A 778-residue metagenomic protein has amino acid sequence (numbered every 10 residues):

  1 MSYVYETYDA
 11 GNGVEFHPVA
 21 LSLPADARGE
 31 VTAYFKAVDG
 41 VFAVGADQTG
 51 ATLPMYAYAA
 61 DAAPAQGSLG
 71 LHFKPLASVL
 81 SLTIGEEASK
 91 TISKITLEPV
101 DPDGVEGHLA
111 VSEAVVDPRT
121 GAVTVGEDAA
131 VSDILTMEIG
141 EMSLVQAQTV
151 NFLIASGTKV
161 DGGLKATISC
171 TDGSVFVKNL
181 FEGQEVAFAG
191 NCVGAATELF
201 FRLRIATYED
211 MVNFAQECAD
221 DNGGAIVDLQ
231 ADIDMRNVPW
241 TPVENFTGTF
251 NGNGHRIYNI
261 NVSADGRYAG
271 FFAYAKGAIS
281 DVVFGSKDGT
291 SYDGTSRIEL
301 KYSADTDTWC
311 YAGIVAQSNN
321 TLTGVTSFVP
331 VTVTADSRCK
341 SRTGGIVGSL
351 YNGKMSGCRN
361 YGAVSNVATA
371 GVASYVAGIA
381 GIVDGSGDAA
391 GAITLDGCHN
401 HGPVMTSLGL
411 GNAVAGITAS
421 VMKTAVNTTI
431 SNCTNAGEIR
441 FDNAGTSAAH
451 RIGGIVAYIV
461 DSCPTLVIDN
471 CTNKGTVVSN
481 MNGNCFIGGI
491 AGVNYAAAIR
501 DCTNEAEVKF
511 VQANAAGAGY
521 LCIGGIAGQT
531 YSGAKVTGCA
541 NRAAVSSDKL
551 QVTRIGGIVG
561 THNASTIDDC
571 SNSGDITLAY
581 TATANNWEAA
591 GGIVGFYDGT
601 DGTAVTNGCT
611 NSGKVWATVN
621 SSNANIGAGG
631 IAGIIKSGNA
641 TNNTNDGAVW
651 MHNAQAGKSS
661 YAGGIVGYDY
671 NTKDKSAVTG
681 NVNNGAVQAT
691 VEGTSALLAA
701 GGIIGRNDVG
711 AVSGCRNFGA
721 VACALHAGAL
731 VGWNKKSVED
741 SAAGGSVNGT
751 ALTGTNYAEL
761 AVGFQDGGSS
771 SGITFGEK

Functional and structural regions predicted by a protein language model:
M1-T91, E138-E141, V145-N151, S156 (+3 more regions): Short, low-hydrophobicity acidic/polar segments
V31, S78-L80, L164, A225 (+2 more regions): Residue-level detector of short, conserved catalytic/binding motifs and their immediate flanks
Y34-K36, T83, T96-E98, T167-S169 (+4 more regions): Residue-level recognition of well-ordered beta-strand positions that form the cores of beta-sheet-rich folds across
V38-T49, D103-V131, V177, K287-Y292 (+1 more regions): Acidic Ser/Thr/Pro-rich low-complexity disordered segments that often serve as glycosylated linkers/stalks around
H72, L80-Q146: Short helix-loop boundary/capping segments
V100-G104, T171-G173, S746: Change "in extracellular beta-sheet-rich domains … of secreted and cell-surface proteins" to "in beta-sheet-rich domains
V123-I134, G190-L203: Short, surface-exposed secondary-structure junctions/capping segments
R202-K778: Surface-exposed repetitive/solenoidal architectures
